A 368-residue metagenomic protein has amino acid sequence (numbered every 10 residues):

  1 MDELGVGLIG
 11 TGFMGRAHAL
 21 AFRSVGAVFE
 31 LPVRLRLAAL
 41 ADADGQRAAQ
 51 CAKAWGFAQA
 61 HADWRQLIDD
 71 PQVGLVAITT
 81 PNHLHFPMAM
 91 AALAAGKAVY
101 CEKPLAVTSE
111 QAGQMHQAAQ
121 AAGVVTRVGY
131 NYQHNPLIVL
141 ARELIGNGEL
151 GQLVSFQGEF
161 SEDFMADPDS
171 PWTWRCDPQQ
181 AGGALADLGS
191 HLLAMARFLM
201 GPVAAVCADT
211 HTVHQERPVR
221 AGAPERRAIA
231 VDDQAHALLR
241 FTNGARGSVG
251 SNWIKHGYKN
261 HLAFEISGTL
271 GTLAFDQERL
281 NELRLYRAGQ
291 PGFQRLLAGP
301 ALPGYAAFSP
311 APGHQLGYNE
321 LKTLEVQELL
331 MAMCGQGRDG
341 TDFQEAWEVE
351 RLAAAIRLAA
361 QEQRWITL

Functional and structural regions predicted by a protein language model:
M1-W55: N-terminal Rossmann-like dinucleotide-binding module
E30-L31, A60-Q72: Short acidic low-complexity segments
L35-A39, F57-A58, G74-V76, G183: Short active-site oxyanion
H61, I78, C101, T126-V128 (+3 more regions): Hydrophobic residues in well-ordered beta-strands that form the structural core
L75, P81-Q133, G148: Beta-strand-loop-alpha-helix segment that lines the small-molecule cofactor/substrate pocket of alpha/beta enzymes
N131, P218-F241, F264-E265, L270-Q344: C-terminal glycine/acidic-rich active-site capping loop/insertion
Y132-I229, L283, Q363: Predominantly a Rossmann-like dinucleotide-binding segment in NAD(P)-dependent oxidoreductases
S190, G250-K259: Glycine-rich phosphate/pyrophosphate-binding beta-alpha loops
